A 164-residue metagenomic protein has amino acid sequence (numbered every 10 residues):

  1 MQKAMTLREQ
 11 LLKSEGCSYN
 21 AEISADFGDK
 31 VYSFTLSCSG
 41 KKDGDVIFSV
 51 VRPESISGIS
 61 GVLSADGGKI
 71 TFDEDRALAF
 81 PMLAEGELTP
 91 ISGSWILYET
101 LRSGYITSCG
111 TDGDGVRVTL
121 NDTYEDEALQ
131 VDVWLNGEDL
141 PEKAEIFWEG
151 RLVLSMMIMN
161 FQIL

Functional and structural regions predicted by a protein language model:
M1-L36, G40: N-terminal leader/targeting segments and the immediate start of mature chains
F27-V31, V51-S57, E125, R151-V153: Solvent-exposed loop/turn segments connecting transmembrane beta-strands in outer-membrane beta-barrel proteins
L36-G40, G61-L63, V133-L135, N160-F161: Extended lipid/amphipathic-ligand handling interfaces
V50-R52, I70-D75, E145-E149: Beta-turn initiation residues at beta-strand->coil junctions
S57-L63, F80-A84, L129, L152-M157: A short, polar/proline- and glycine-enriched secondary-structure boundary/capping micro-motif
K69-T100: Acidic/charged, solvent-exposed loop-and-adjacent secondary-structure segments enriched in E/D, K/R, S/T, and G/P
T107-L164: Gly/Pro-enriched, hydrophobic low-complexity segments that function as extracytoplasmic propeptides/linkers
